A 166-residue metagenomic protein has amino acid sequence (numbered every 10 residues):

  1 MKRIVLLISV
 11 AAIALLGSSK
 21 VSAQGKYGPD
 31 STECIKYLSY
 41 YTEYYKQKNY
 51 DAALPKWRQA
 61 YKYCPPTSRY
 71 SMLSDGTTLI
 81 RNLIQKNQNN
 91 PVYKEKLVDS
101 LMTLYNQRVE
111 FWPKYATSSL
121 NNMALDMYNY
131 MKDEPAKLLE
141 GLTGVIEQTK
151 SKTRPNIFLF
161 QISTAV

Functional and structural regions predicted by a protein language model:
M1-D30, T77: Bacterial Sec-dependent N-terminal signal peptides
V21-D99, K114-S118: N-terminal leader/linker segments that initiate helical-solenoid repeat arrays
Y27-G28, Y61, N106-V109, P113 (+3 more regions): A conserved position within tetratricopeptide repeats
Y40, G76, I80-L83, M123-M127 (+2 more regions): Structural register within alpha-helical repeat arrays
K48, M131-D133: Residue-level detector of the short coil/turn that links helix A to helix B within each tetratricopeptide repeat
K56-Q59, N89-V109, E134-T149: Alpha-helical repeat scaffolds
Y70, S119, R154-F158: TPR alpha-solenoid repeat register
D133, E140, S151-V166: Non-catalytic protein-protein interaction scaffold segments in large eukaryotic complex-forming proteins
